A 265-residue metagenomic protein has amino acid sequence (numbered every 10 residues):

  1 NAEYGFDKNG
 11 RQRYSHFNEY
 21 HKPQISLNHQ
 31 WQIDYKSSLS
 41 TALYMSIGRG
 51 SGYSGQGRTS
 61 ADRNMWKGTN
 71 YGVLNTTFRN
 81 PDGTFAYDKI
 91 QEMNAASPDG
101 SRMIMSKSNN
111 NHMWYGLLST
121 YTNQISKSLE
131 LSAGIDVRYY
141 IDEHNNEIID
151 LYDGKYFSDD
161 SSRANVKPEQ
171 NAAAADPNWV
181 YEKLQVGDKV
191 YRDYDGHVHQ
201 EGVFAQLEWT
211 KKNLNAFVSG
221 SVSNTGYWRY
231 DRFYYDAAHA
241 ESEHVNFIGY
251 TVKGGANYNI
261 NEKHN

Functional and structural regions predicted by a protein language model:
N1-N28, Y53-S106, Q170-L184: Acidic/polar loop-and-plug regions of large Gram-negative outer-membrane beta-barrel proteins
G10-S15, Q24-N28, R102-K107, T120 (+2 more regions): Extracellular loop and loop/strand-boundary signature of outer-membrane beta-barrel proteins
H21-L27, M113-S119, H199-A205, Y250-G254: Hydrophobic, lipid-facing positions within transmembrane beta-strands of outer-membrane proteins
T41: Active-site loops and adjacent core secondary-structure elements that bind or stabilize anionic groups
S46-M65, V222, G226-W228, R232-Y234: C-terminal/domain-terminus segments
E130-N265: Signature of Gram-negative outer-membrane beta-barrel scaffolds
